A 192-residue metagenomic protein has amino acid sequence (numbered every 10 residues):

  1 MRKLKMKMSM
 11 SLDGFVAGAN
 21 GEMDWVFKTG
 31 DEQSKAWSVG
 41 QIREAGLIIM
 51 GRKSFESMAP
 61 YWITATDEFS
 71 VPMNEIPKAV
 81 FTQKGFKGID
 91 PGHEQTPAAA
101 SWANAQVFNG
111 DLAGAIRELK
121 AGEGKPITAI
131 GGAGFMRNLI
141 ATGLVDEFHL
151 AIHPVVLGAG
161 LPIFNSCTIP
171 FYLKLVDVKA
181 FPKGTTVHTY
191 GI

Functional and structural regions predicted by a protein language model:
M1-L144, P154-I192: Portal/gating segments that form or line small-molecule/metal binding sites
E147: A mobile, often basic/glycine-rich helix-loop segment that functions as the active-site lid/recognition loop
